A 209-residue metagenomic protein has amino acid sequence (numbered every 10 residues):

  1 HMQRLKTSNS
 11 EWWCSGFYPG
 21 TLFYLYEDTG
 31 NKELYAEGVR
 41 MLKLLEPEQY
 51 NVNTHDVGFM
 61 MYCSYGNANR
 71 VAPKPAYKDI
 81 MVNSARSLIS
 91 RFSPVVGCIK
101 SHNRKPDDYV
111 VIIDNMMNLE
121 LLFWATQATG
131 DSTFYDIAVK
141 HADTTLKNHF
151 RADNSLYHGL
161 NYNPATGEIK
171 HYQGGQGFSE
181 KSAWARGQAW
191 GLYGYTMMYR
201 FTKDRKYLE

Functional and structural regions predicted by a protein language model:
H1-E209: Glycan-recognition and catalytic cores of secretory/periplasmic carbohydrate-active enzymes
